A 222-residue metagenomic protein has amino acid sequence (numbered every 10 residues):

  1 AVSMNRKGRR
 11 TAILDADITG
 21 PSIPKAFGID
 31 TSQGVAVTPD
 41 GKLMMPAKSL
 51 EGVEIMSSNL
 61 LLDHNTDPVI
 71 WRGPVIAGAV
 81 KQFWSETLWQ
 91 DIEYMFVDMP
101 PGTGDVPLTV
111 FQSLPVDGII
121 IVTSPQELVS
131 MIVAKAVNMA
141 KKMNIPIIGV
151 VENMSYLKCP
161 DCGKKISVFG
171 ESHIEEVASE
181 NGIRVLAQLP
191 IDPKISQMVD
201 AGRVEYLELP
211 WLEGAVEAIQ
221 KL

Functional and structural regions predicted by a protein language model:
A1, N5, F111: Gly/Ala-rich phosphate-binding loop of Rossmann-like dinucleotide-binding domains, activating on the conserved
M4, R9-L62, A77: Phosphate-binding loop that captures ATP/GTP phosphates
D15, I23, M56, V80 (+5 more regions): Residue-level signature of catalytic and energy-coupling elements of molecular machines, predominantly ATP/GTP-dependent
I18-G20, L61-D63, P101-T103, P125-V129 (+2 more regions): Conserved nucleotide-binding/hydrolysis micro-motifs of P-loop NTPases
M56, M99, Q112, I148: Glycine-rich phosphate-binding loops of nucleotide-dependent enzymes
L60-V110: Phosphate-binding/switch loop-helix module in NTP-utilizing enzymes
Q90-V97, T103, P115-A136: Conserved Switch II/interswitch segment of TRAFAC-class P-loop GTPases
V137-L222: C-terminal lobe/tail of nucleotide-utilizing enzymes
